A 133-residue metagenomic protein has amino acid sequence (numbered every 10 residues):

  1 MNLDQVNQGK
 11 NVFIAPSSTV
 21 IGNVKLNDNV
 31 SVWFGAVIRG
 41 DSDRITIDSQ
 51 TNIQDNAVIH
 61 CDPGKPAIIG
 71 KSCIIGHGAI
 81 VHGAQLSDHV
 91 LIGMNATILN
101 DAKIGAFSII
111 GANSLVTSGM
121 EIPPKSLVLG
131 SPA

Functional and structural regions predicted by a protein language model:
M1-G9, F13, G35, D41-A57 (+2 more regions): Glycine-rich hexapeptide-repeat left-handed beta-helix
F13-V20: Short, low-complexity, intrinsically disordered N-terminal segments
P16, D28, S49: A cytosolic small-molecule/anion-sensing beta-strand core signal
I21-N27: N-terminal glycine-rich anion-binding loops that anchor highly charged ligand groups
N29-W33: Long, hydrophobic N-terminal alpha-helical segment
